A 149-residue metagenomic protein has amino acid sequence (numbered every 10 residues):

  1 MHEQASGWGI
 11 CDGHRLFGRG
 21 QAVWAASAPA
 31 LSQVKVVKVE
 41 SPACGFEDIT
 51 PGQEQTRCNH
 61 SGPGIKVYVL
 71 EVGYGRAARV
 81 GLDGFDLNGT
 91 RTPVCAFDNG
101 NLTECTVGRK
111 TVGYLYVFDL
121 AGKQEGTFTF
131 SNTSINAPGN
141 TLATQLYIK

Functional and structural regions predicted by a protein language model:
M1-C11: Bacterial N-terminal signal peptides that target proteins for export
G9-R19: Bacterial N-terminal signal peptides
V23-S61, K149: Short, compositionally biased P/S/T/A/G/V-rich stretches that sit at domain boundaries
T56-Y74: Aromatic/hydrophobic beta-strand junction motif of beta-rich domains
E71-F97: Extended low-complexity, serine/threonine- and proline-enriched intrinsically disordered segments
D98-F118: Aromatic sugar-binding surface patches on proteins that engage polysaccharides or sugar-phosphate polymers
V117-P138: Short, aromatic- and glycine-rich surface loops/edge beta-strands on solvent-exposed regions
P138-K149: Edge beta-strands of extracellular beta-sandwich domains
